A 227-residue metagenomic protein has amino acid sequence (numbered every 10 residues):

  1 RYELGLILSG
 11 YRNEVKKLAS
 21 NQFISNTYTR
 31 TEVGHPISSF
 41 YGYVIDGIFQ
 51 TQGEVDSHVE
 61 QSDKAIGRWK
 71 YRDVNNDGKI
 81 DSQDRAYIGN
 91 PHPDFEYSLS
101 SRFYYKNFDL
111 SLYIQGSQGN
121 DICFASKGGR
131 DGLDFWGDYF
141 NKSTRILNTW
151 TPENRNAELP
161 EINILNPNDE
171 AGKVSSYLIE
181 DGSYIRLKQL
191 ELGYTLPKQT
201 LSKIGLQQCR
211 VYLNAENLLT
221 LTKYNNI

Functional and structural regions predicted by a protein language model:
R1, N13-A19, G119-A125, F135-W136 (+2 more regions): Outer-membrane beta-barrel proteins
R1-P91, E216, K223: Conserved small-residue
Y2, F95, K106-F108, S183 (+1 more regions): Outer-envelope beta-barrel architecture signal
E3-G5, S98-S100, Q189-G193: Membrane-embedded beta-strand positions in outer-membrane beta-barrel channels/transporters
L4-L6, L112, V211-L213: Membrane-embedded beta-strand positions of outer-membrane beta-barrel proteins
L8-E14, Y105-N107, G116-N120, Q189 (+2 more regions): Transmembrane beta-strands of outer-membrane beta-barrel pores
I37, G89-D94, Y177-R186: Short sequence motifs at beta-strands and strand-loop junctions characteristic of Gram-negative outer-membrane
S117-R210: Extracytoplasmic gating/loop element in the C-terminal half of outer-membrane beta-barrel translocons and assembly
